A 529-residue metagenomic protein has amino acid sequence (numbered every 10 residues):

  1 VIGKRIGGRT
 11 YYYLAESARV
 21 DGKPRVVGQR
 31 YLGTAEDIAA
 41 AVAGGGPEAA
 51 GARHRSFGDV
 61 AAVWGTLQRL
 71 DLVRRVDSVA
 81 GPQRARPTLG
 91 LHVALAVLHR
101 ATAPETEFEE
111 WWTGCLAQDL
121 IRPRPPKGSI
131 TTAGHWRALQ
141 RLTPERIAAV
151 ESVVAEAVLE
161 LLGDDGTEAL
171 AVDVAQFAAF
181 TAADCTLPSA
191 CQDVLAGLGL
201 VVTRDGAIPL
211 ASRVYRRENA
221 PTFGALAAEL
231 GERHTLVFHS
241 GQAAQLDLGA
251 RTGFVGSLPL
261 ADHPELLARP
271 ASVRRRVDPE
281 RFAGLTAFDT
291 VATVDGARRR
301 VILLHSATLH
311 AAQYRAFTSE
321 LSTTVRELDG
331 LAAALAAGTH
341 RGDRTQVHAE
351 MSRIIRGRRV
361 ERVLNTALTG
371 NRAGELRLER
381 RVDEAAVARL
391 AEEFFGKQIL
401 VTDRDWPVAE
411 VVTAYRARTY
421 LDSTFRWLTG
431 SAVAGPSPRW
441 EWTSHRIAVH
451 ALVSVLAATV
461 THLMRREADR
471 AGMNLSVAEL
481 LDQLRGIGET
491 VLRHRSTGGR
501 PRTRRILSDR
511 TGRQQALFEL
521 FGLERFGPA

Functional and structural regions predicted by a protein language model:
V1-T181, V201-R213, V387-A391, S496-A529: Dynamic "connector" segments at or just before major functional cores
K4, A457, T461-V491: Conserved nucleotidyltransferase catalytic core and NTase-mimicking acidic/glycine-rich helix/loop elements in nucleic
G33, W442-M464: Basic, amphipathic alpha-helical segments enriched in Lys/Arg and hydrophobic/aromatic residues
T113-D119, D205-P209, E229-E232, D262 (+3 more regions): Short acidic (Asp/Glu) and glycine-rich catalytic loops that position anionic groups and cofactors
V194-L198, T203-G206, A211-R217, G253-A414 (+1 more regions): An anionic, glycine-rich sequence signature occurring as long contiguous blocks
R213-E229: Active-site beta-loop-alpha junctions of metal-dependent nucleic acid enzymes, especially the RNase H-like/DDE
L236-L246, L260-H263, H445-A448: Acidic, metal-coordinating catalytic cores used for nucleic-acid/nucleotide bond scission and strand-transfer chemistry
V411-W440: Short amphipathic alpha-helical "interface-anchor" segments enriched in bulky aromatics
